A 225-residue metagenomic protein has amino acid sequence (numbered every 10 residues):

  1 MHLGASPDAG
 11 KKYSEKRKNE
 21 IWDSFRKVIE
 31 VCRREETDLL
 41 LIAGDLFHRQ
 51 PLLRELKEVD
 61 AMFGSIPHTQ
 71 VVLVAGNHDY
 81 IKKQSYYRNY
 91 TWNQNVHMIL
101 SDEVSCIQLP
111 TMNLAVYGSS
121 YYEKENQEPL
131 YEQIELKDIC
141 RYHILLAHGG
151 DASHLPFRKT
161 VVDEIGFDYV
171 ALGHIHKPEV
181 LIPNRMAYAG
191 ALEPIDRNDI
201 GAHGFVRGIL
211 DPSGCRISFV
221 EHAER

Functional and structural regions predicted by a protein language model:
M1-D8, T160, H176, R216 (+1 more regions): Proteins with a high burden of low-complexity, intrinsically disordered sequence enriched in S/T/G/P/A and R, requiring
M1-E58: N-terminal active-site segment of His-dependent metallophosphoesterases
K12-E20, A115-S120, R225: Acidic/glycine-enriched edge-of-secondary-structure segments
F25-C32, I175-K177, P212-S218: Short, functional N-terminal and low-complexity linear motifs
V28, T69, V96, I217-F219 (+1 more regions): Generic preference for hydrophobic/aromatic residues in regular secondary structure cores
L39, R49-A187, A191-G204, I209: His/Asp/Glu-rich metal-coordinating catalytic cores of metallo-dependent phosphodiesterases/hydrolases acting on
I200-R225: Acidic, His/Gly-rich catalytic cores of divalent-metal-dependent hydrolytic chemistry
